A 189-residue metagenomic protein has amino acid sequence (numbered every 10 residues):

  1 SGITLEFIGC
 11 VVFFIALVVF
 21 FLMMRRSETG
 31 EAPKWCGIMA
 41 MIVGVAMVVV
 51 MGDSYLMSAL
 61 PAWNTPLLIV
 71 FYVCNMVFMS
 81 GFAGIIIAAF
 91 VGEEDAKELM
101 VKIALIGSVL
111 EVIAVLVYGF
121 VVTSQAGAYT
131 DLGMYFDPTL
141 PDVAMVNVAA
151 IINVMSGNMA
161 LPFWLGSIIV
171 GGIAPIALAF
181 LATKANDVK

Functional and structural regions predicted by a protein language model:
G2-M24: Hydrophobic alpha-helical transmembrane segments in multi-pass integral membrane proteins
V19-G171, A177-L178, T183-N186: Long, contiguous internal "core" modules enriched in hydrophobic/ aromatic residues
